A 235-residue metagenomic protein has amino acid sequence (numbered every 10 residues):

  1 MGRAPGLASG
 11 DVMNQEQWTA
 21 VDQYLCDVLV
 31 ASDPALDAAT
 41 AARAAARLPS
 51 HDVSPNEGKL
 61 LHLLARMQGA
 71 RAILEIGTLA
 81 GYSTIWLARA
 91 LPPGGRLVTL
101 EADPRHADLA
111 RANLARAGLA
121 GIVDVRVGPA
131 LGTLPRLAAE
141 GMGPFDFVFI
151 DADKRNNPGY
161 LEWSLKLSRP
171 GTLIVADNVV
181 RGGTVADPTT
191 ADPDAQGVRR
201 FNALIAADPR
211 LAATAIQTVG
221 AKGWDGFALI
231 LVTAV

Functional and structural regions predicted by a protein language model:
R3-D33: N-terminal auxiliary segments of SAM/dcSAM-dependent transferases
R3-G6, H51, P55-V235: S-adenosylmethionine/decaboxylated-SAM
V21, A35, E57-L60: Short N-terminal amphipathic alpha-helix/helix-capping patch enriched in small hydrophobics with frequent Ser/Thr
C26-D27, R47-P49, P188-T189: Short, contiguous strand/loop micro-motifs
V30-A41, H51: S-adenosyl-L-methionine
A38-R47, L64: Conserved Class I S-adenosyl-L-methionine-dependent methyltransferase catalytic core
